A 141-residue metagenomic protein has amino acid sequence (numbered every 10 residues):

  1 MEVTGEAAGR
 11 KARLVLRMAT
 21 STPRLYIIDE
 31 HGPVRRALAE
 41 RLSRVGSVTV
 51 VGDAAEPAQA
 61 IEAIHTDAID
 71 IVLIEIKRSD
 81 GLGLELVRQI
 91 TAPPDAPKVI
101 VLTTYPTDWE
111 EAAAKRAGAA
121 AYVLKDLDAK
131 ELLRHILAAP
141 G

Functional and structural regions predicted by a protein language model:
T22-V34, L38-L42: Conserved acidic segment of CheY-like receiver
D53-I71: Acidic, metal-coordinating helix/loop segments flanking the phosphotransfer/catalytic sites of two-component signaling
P57, L73-V87: Conserved phosphotransfer microenvironments
L84-A96: Short amphipathic alpha-helix used as the core "switch/output" element in two-component signaling
Y105-P106: Short, conserved "switch-loop" micro-motifs in signal-transduction and mechanochemical regulators
W109, L127-L137: C-terminal output helix
